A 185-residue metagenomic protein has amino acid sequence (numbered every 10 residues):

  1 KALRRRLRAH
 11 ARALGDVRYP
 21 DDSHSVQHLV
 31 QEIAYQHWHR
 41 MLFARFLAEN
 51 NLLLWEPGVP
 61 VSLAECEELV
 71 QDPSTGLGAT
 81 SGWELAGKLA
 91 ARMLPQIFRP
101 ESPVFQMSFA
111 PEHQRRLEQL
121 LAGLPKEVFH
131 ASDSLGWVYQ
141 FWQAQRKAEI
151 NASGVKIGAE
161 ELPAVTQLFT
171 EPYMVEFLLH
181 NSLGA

Functional and structural regions predicted by a protein language model:
K1-A185: Preference for the N-terminal adenyl/adenosyl cofactor-binding alpha/beta module
